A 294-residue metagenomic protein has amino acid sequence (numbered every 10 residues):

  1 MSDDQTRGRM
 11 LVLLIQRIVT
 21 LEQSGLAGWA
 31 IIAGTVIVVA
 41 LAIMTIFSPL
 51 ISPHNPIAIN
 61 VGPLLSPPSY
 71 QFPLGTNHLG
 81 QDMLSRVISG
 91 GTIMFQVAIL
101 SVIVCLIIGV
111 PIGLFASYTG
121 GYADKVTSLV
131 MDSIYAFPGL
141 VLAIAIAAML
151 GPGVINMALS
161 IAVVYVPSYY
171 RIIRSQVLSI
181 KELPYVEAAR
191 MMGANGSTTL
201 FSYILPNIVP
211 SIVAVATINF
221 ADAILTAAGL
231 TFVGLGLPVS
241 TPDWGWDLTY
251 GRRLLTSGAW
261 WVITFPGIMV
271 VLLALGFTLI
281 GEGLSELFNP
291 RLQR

Functional and structural regions predicted by a protein language model:
M1-V39, L279-R294: Transmembrane alpha-helical segments of polytopic membrane transport and secretion proteins
S2-D4, V36, M44-L79, V233-P242: Hydrophobic alpha-helical transmembrane segments of membrane transport/permease proteins and related membrane-embedded
P73, M83, I107-G109, L114-S179 (+3 more regions): Generic hydrophobic transmembrane alpha-helix motif, especially the helices
M83-Y118, L273: Transmembrane alpha-helix signature in integral membrane proteins
R86-V87, F95, V130, I173 (+6 more regions): Short hydrophobic alpha-helical segments within the ABC transporter permease transmembrane module
T92-I108, S197-L230, F277: Transmembrane alpha-helices
I146-M149, Q176-V177, T226-F265, M269: Glycine-rich helix-loop "coupling/hinge" segments at transmembrane-helix boundaries in multipass transporters
V164, P210-F220, A259-R294: C-terminal transmembrane helix and the adjacent membrane-cytosol boundary/short C-terminal tail of inner/organellar
